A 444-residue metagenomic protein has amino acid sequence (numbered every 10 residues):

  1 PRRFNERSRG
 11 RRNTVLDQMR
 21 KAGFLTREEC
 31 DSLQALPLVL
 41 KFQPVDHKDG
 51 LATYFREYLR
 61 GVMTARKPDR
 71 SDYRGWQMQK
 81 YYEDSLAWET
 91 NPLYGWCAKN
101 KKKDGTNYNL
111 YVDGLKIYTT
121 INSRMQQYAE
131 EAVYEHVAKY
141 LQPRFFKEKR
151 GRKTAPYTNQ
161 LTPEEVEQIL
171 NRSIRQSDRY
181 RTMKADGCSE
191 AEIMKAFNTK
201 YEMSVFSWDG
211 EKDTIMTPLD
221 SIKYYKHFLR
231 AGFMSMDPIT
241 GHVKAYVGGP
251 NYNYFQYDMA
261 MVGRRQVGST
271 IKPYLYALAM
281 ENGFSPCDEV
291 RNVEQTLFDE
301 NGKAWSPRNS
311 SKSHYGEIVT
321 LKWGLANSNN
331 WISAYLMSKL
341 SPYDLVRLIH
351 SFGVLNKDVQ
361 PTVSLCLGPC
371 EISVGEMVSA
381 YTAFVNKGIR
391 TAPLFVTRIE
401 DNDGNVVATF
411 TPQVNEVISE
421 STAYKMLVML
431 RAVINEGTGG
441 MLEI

Functional and structural regions predicted by a protein language model:
P1, F24-R27, V39-D49, A138-Q142 (+8 more regions): Secretory-pathway/luminal and periplasmic proteins that interact with or process carbohydrate-rich
P1, Y94, E135, S235-P250 (+7 more regions): Glycine-rich, acidic and aromatic/proline-enriched surface loops and short helix-turn segments that act as binding
P1-R2, L110-G114, Q256-M261, S306-P307 (+5 more regions): Flexible glycine/proline-enriched surface loops and loop-helix/loop-strand junctions
P1-T182, L336, H350-S351, L355-N356 (+2 more regions): Non-catalytic, structured segments within soluble enzyme domains
T14, M19, A129, T240-G241 (+4 more regions): Active-site SXXK
P44-G61, F284-L345, R390, N402-L427 (+1 more regions): Conserved catalytic neighborhood of penicillin-recognizing serine enzymes
T53, T119, S123-K139, L170-D237 (+5 more regions): A penicillin-recognizing enzyme superfamily signal
A304-N309, S341-S379, A392-F395: Mid-domain, small-residue-enriched loop/turn segments at the edges of structured enzyme/sensor domains
